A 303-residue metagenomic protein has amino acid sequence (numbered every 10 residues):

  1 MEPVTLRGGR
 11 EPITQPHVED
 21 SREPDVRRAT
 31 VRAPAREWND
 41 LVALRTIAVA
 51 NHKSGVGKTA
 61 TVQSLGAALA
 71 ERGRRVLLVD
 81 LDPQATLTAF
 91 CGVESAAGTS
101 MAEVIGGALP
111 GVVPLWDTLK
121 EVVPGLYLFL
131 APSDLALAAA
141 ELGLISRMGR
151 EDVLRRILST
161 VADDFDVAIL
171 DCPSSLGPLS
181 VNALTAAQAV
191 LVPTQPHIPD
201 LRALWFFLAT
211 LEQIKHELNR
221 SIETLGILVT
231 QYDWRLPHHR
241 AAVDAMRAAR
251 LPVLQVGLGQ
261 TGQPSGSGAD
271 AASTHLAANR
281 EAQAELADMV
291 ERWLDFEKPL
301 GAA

Functional and structural regions predicted by a protein language model:
M1-A303: P-loop NTP-binding core
